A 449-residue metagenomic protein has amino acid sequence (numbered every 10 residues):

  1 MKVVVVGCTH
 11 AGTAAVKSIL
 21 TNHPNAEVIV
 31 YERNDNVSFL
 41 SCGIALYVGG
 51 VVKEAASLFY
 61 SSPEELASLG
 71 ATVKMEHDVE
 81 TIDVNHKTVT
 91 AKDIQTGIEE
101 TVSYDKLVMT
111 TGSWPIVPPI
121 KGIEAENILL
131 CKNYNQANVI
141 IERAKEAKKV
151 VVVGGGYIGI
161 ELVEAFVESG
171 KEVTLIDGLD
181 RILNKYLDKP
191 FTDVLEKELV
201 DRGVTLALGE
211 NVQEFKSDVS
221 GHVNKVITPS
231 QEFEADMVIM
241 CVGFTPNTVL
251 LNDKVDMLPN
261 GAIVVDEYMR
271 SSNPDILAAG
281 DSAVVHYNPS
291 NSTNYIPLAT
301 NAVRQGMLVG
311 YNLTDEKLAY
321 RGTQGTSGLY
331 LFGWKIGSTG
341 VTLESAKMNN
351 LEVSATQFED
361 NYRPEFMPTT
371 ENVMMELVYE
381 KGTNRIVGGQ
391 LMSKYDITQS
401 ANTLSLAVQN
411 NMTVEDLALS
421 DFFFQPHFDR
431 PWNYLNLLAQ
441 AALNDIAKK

Functional and structural regions predicted by a protein language model:
M1-T72, E76, Y157, A165-L187: Beta1-alpha1 glycine-rich phosphate/pyrophosphate-binding loop at the start of Rossmann-like nucleotide-binding domains
V6, V102-G112, F233-G243, G306 (+1 more regions): Short hydrophobic core segments
V6-H10, L20-P24, R33, V242 (+2 more regions): Flexible, glycine-rich terminal cap/loop adjacent to redox cofactors in electron-transfer oxidoreductases
N25-E27, S68-Q95, V102, S169-V265: A Rossmann-like FAD-binding core segment of flavoenzymes
L58-F59, V151, Y157-E214, L298-N301 (+2 more regions): Rossmann-like dinucleotide-binding cores of NAD(P)H-dependent redox enzymes
M109-S169, T205, V265-E267: Glycine-rich dinucleotide-binding loop and its adjacent helix/turn
E124-K145, H222-K225, E232-L308, A407: FAD-site-proximal beta/loop scaffold in flavoenzymes
V265, A279-T342, F428-A447: A conserved FAD-binding loop/helix module that cradles the flavin
